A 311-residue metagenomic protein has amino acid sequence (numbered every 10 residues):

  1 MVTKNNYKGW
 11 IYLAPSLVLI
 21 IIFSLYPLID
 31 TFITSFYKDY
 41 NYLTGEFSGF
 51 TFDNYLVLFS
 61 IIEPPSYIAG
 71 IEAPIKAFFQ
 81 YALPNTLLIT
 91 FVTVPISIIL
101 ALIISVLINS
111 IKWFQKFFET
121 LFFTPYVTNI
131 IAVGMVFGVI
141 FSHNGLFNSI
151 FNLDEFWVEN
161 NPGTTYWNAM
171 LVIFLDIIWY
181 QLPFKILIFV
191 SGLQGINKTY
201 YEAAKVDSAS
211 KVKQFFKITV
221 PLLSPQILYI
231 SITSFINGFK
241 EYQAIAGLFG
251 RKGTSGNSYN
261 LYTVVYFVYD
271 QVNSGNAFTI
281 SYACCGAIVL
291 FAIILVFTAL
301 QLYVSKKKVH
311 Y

Functional and structural regions predicted by a protein language model:
V2-Y311: A structural signal for multi-pass alpha-helical bundles of membrane permease subunits that mediate small-molecule
